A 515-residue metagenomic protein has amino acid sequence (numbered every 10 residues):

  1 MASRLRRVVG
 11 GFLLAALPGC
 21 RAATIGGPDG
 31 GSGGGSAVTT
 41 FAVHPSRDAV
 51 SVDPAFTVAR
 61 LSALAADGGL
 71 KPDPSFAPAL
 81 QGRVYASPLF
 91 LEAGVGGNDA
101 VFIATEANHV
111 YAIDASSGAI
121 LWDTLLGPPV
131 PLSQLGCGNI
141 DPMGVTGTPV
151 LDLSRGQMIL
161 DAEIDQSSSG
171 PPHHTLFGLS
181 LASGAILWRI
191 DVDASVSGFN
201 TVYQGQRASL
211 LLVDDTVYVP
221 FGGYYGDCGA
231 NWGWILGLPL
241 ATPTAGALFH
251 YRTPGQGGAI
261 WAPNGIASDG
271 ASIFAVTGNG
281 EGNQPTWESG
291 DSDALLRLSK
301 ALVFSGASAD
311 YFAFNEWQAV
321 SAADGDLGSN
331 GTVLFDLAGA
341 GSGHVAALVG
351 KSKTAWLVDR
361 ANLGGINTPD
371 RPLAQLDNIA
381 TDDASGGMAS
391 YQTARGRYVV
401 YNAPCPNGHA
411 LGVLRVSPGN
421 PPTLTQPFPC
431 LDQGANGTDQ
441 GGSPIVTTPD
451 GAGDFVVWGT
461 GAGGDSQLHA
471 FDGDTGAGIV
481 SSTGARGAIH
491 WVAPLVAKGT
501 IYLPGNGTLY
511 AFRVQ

Functional and structural regions predicted by a protein language model:
M1, L5-G35: Ser/Thr-rich, Pro/Gly/Ala-heavy low-complexity intrinsically disordered linkers and tails of secreted extracellular
P18, D29-S32, L135, G226 (+1 more regions): Secreted/extracellular small peptides and ectodomain modules produced from precursors
S36-S299, S308-A338, G343-G365, G386-Y391 (+4 more regions): Mobile, glycine-rich extracellular loop/lid and propeptide segments that shape or gate substrate/ligand access
G364-A374, P422-L424, F512: Substrate-binding/specificity loop regions of serine endopeptidase catalytic domains, predominantly subtilases
T368-A380, P427-G434: Inter-blade linker and blade-boundary elements of WD-repeat/beta-propeller domains
L411-V446: A beta-strand-loop signature enriched in Asp, Gly, Thr, and Trp that corresponds to the sialidase/neuraminidase Asp-box
